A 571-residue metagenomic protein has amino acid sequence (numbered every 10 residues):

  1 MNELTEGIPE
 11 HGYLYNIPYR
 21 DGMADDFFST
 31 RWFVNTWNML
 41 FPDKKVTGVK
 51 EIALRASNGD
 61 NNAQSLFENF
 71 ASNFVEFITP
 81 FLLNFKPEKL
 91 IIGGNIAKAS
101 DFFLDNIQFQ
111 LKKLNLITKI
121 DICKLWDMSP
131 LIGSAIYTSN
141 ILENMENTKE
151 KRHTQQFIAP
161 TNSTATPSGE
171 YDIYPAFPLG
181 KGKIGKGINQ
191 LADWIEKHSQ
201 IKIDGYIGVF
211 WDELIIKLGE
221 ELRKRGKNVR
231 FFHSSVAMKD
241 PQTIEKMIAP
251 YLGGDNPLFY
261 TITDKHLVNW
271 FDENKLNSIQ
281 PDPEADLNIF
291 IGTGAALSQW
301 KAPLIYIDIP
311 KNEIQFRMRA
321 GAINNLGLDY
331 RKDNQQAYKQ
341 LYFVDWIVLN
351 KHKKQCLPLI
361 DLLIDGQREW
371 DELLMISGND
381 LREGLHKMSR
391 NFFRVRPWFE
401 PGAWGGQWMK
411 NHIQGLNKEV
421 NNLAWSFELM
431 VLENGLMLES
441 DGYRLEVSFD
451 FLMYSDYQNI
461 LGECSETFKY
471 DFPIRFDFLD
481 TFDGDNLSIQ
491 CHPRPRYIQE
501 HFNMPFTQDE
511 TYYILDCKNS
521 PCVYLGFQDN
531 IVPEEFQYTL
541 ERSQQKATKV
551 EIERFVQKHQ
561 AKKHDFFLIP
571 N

Functional and structural regions predicted by a protein language model:
N16-N144: ATP-binding/phosphotransfer module of carbohydrate and carboxylate kinases, centering on a glycine-rich
Q64, F157-K186, K224-L287: ATP-dependent small-molecule kinase phosphotransfer cores that center on conserved nucleotide phosphate-binding segments
N147-H153, I158-K197, E213-R223, A320-I323 (+1 more regions): NTP-dependent small-molecule kinase module
Q190-L191, I360-L362, E369-E534: Transition-metal
E221, R225, K275-G327: ATP-dependent NMP and nucleoside kinases share a basic, alpha-helical "lid"
Q242-F271, P303-I347: A glycine- and Lys/Arg-enriched "phosphate-lid" helix/loop adjacent to the NTP-binding pocket of small-molecule kinases
I489-H492, A561-N571: Conserved metal-binding segment of the jelly-roll/cupin
P521-K563: A short beta-strand-loop-beta hairpin characteristic of the jelly-roll/cupin
